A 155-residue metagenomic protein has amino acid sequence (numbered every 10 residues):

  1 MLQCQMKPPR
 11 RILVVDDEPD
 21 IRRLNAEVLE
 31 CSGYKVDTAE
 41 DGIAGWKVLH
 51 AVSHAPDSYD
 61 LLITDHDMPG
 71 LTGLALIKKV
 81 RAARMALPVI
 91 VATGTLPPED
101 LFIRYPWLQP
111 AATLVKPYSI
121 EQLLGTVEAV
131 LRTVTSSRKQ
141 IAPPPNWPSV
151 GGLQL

Functional and structural regions predicted by a protein language model:
M1-L13, P19, S53-P56, R81 (+1 more regions): Non-catalytic signal-transmission and effector/linker regions of two-component phosphorelay proteins
R23-C31: Charged docking surfaces used in two-component/phosphorelay signaling
T38-L61: Acidic, metal-coordinating helix/loop segments flanking the phosphotransfer/catalytic sites of two-component signaling
K47, L74-M85: Short amphipathic alpha-helix used as the core "switch/output" element in two-component signaling
T64-D65: Active-site T/S-Asp motif of two-component receiver
M68: Receiver (REC) domain active-site loop signature in two-component systems and cognate sites in sensor histidine kinases
A75, A82, L96-V115, E121 (+1 more regions): Alpha4 helix (beta4-alpha4-beta5 surface) of REC/receiver domains from two-component response regulators
A92-T93: Hydrophobic/aromatic residues positioned on beta-strands within the core alpha/beta folds
